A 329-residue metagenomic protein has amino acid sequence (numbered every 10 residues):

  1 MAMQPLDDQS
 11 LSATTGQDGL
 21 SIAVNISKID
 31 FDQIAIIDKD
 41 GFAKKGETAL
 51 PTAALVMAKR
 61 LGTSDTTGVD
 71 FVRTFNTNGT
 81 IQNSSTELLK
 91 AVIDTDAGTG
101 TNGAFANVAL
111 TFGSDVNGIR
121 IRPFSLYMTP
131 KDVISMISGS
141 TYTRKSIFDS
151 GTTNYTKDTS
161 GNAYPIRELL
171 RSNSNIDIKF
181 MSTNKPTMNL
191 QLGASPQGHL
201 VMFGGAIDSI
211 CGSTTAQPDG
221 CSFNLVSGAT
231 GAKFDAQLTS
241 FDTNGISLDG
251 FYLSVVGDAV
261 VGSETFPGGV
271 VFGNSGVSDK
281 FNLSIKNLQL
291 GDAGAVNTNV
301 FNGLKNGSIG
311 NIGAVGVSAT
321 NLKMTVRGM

Functional and structural regions predicted by a protein language model:
M1-A23: Low-complexity repetitive segments in secreted/extracellular proteins
S21-I22, K28-D32: Primarily extracytoplasmic ectodomains and periplasmic/lumenal surface modules that are beta-strand-rich
K28, I36-M329: Long, compositionally biased low-complexity segments
